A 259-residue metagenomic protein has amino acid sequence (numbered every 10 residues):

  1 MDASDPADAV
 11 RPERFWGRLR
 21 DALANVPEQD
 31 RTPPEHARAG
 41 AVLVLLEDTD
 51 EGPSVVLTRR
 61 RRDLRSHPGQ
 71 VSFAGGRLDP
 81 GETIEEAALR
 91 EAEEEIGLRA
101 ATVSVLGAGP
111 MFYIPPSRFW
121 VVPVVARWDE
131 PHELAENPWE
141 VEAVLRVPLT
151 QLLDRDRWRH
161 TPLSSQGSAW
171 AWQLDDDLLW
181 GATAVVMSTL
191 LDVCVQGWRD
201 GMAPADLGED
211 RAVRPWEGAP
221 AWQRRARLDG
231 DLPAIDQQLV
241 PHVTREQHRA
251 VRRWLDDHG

Functional and structural regions predicted by a protein language model:
M1-S72, G76-E94, L98-H132, P162 (+1 more regions): N-terminal leader/linker segments that precede catalytic domains of diphosphate-processing enzymes
E136-Q173: NUDIX/MutT-family hydrolases
